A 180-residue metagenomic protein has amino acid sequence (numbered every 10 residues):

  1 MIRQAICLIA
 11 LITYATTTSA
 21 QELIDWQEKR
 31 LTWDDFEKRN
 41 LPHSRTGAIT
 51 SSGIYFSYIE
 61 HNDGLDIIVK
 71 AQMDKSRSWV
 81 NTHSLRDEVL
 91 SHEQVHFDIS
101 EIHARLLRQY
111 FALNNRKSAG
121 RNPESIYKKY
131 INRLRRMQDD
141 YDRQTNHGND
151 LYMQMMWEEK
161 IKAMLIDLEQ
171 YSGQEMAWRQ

Functional and structural regions predicted by a protein language model:
M1-A5: Positively charged n-region of N-terminal signal peptides that target proteins for export
C7-A10: Classical Sec-dependent N-terminal signal peptides that target proteins to the secretory pathway
Y14-A15: N-terminal signal peptide c-region/cleavage motif recognized by signal peptidases
T18-A20: Boundary at the C-terminal end of the N-terminal hydrophobic targeting segment
E22-I49, G53-G64, V69, M73 (+1 more regions): Metalloprotease/metallohydrolase-associated module, dominated by Zn2+-dependent proteases
Q72, V80-R108: Mid-length scaffold segments of soluble, non-membrane domains
H83, F111-R116: Substrate-binding clefts and substrate-entry loops adjacent to catalytic sites of polymer-processing enzymes acting on
